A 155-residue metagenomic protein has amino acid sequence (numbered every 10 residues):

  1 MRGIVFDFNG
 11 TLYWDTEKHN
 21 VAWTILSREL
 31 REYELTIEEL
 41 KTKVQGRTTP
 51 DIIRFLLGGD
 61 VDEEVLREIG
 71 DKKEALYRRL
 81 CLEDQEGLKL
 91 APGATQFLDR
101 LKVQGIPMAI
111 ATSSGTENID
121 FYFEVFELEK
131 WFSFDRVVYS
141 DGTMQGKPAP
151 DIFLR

Functional and structural regions predicted by a protein language model:
M1-T95, D99-Q104, E117: N-terminal helical cap/lid subdomain that shapes the substrate entry/recognition surface in HAD-like hydrolases
G87, G115-R155: Substrate-recognition "cap/lid" segment bordering the active-site pocket of phosphatases
G105-A109: Short active-site oxyanion
